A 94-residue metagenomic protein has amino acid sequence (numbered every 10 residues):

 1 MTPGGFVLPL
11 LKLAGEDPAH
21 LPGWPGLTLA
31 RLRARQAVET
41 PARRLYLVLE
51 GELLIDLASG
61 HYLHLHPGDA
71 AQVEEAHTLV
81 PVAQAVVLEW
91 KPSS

Functional and structural regions predicted by a protein language model:
M1-A37: A short, N-terminal "cap"/entry segment at the start of jelly-roll beta-barrel domains of the cupin/DSBH fold
L8-L10, R43-L47, G68: Short linear motifs in intrinsically disordered
A14-E16, P67-Q72: A short, sequence-level motif marking secondary-structure junctions
P22-A42, H61-L65, Q72-E74: Conserved short histidine dyad/triad with adjacent acidic residue
A30, Y46-V48, L79: Short beta-strand element of the conserved SAM-dependent methyltransferase core
P41-S59: Glycine- and acidic-residue-biased ligand/ion/polar-headgroup-sensing regions
Y62, E74-S94: Ligand-binding loop in jelly-roll beta-barrel domains
